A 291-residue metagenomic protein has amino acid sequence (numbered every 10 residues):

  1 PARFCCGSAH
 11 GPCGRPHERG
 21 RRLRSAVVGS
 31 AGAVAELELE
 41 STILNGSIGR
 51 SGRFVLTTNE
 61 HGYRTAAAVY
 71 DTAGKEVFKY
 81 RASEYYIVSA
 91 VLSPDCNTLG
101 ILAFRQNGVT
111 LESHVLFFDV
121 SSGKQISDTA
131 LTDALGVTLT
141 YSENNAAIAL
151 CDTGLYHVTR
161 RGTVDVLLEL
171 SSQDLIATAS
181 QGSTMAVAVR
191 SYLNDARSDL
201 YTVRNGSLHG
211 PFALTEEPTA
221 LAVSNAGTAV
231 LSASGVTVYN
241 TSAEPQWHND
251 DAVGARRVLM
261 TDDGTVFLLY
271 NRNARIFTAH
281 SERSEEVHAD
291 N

Functional and structural regions predicted by a protein language model:
P1-A2, A31-E38, K75-R81, G123-A130 (+3 more regions): A short beta-strand motif characteristic of beta-propeller blades
A2-H10, L39-R50, E84-P94, L131-N144 (+4 more regions): Repeated scaffold domains used in trafficking and secretory/extracellular systems, primarily beta-propellers
A2-P94: Non-cytosolic head/periplasmic domains of membrane-anchored proteins
G11-G14, R53-V55, C96-L99, A146-A147 (+3 more regions): Hydrophobic beta-strand positions that form the internal "hydrophobic ladder" of WD40/Gbeta-like beta-propeller blades
R15-H17, T57-N59, I101-R105, C151 (+3 more regions): Recurrent small/Gly-Pro-centered beta-turn motifs in extracellular repeat architectures
G20-A26, G62-A68, N107-F117, T153-T159 (+3 more regions): Structural motif
K75-L200: Acidic, serine/threonine- and glycine-rich low-complexity intrinsically disordered segments that serve as flexible
R190-N291: Hydrophilic extracytoplasmic domains
